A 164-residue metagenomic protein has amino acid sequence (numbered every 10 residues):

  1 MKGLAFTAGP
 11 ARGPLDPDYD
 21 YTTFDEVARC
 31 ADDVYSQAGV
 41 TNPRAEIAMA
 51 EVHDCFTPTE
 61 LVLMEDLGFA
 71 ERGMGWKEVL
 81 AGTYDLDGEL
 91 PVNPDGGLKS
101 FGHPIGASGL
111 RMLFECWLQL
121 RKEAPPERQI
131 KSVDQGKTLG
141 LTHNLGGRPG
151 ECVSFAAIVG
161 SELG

Functional and structural regions predicted by a protein language model:
M1-D33, A81-D95, E127-L139, N144 (+1 more regions): Condensing-enzyme catalytic core mediating Claisen C-C bond formation in acyl metabolism
L4-A8, A48-T57, G97-L98: A short beta-alpha structural unit
P10-D18, H53-W76, P104-G106, R148-A156: Short glycine/threonine-rich loop-to-helix capping motif typified by GTGT followed within a few residues by an Asp-Pro
T23, V27, F56-T59, I105-M112: Catalytic-loop motifs flanking and including active-site residues across diverse enzymes
C30-E46: Phosphate/pyrophosphate-binding loops at sites that engage ATP/ADP/AMP, CoA/4′-phosphopantetheine, polyphosphate
R44-E51, G88-G106, L141-N144: Cysteine-centered functional microenvironments
P104-P125: Active-site-proximal alpha-helical scaffold in enzymes
